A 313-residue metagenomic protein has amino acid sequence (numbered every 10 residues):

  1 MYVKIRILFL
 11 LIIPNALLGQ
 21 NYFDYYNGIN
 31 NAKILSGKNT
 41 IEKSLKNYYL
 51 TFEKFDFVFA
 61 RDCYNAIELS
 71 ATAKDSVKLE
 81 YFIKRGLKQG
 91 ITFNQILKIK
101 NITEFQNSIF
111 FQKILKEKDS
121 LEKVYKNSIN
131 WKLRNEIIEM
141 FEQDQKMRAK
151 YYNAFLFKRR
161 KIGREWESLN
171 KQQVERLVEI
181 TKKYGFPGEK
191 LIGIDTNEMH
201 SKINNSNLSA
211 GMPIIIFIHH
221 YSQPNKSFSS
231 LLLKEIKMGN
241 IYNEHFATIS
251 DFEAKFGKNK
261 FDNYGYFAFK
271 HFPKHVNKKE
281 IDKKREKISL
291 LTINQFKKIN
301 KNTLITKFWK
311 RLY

Functional and structural regions predicted by a protein language model:
M1-Y25, N31-I34: Bacterial Sec-dependent N-terminal signal peptides
Y2, I7, F186-K190, I241-Y242 (+1 more regions): Intrinsically disordered or highly flexible coil/loop and linker segments, enriched in small and charged/polar residues
N21-D62, A71-G211, H219-Q223, E235-I236: Preference for long, solvent-exposed alpha-helical segments and helix-linker "stalks"
V178, L233, D282-R285: Non-transmembrane alpha-helical segments in soluble domains of secreted/periplasmic/extracellular proteins
I194-D195, N205-G211, Q223-N263: Extended alpha-helical interaction scaffolds used for oligomerization/partner binding
N243-Y313: A cross-kingdom marker for long, charged
